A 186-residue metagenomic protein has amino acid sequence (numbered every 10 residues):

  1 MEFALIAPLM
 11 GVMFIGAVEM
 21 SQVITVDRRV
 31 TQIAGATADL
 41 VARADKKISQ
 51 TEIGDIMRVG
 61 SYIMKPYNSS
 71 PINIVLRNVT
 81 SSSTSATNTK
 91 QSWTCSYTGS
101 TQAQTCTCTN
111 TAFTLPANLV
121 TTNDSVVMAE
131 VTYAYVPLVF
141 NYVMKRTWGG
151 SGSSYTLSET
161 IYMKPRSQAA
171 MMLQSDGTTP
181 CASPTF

Functional and structural regions predicted by a protein language model:
M1-Y62, I74-R77: Alpha-helical assembly-interface signal, strongest on the long, hydrophobic N-terminal helix that forms
A38, N73-R77, M128-T132, T160-Y162: Soluble periplasmic/extracytoplasmic beta-strand elements of cell-envelope proteins
D39-N123, T185: Short amphipathic secondary-structure patches
T80, T132, S167: A broadly conserved detector of short glycine/acidic/proline-rich loop/turn motifs that flank catalytic sites and bind
S82, Y135-P137: Feature marks short, surface-exposed loop/turn motifs that line or immediately flank catalytic pockets and channel
V120, T132-Y135: Flexible loop/N-cap segments at domain edges
L138-F186: Low-complexity, S/T/G/P-rich flexible repeat/linker segments used as non-globular hinges and stalks within
